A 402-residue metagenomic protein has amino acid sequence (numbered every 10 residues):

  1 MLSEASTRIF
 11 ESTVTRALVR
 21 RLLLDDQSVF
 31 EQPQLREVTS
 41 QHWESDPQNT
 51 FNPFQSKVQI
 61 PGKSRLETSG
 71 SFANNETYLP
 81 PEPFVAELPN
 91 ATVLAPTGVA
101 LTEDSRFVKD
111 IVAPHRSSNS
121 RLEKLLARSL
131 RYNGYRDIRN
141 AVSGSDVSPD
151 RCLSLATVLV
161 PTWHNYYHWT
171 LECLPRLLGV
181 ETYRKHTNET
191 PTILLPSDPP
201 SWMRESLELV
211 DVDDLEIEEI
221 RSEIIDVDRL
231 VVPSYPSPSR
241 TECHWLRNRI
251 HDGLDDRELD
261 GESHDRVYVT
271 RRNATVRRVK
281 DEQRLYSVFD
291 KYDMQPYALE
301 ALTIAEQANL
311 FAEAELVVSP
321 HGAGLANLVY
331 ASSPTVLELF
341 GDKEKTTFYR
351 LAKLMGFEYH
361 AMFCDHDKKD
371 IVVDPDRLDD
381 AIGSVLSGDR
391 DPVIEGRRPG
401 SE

Functional and structural regions predicted by a protein language model:
L2-E402: The feature primarily captures lumenal catalytic ectodomains of type II secretory-pathway glycosyltransferases
